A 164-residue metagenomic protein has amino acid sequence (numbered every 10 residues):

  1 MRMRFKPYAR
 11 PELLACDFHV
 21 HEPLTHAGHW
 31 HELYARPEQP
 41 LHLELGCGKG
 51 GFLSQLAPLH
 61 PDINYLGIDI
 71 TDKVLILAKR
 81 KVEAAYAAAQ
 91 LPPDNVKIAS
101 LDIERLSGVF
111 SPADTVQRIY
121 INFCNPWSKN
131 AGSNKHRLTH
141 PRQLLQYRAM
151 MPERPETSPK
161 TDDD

Functional and structural regions predicted by a protein language model:
M1-L43, G51-H60: S-adenosyl-L-methionine
L45, I68: Conserved beta-strand/loop positions that form the S-adenosyl-L-methionine
G48: Conserved glycine-rich SAM-binding loop
T71: Conserved SAM/SAH-binding beta-strand->alpha-helix loop
L75-I76: Short alpha-helix immediately C-terminal to the canonical SAM-binding loop
R80-A113: S-adenosyl-L-methionine
T139-E153: A short glycine-rich, Lys/Arg-flanked "PGG" loop and its adjoining helix->strand segment in the class I
R154-T161: Conserved beta-strand signature within the Rossmann-like core of class I S-adenosyl-L-methionine
